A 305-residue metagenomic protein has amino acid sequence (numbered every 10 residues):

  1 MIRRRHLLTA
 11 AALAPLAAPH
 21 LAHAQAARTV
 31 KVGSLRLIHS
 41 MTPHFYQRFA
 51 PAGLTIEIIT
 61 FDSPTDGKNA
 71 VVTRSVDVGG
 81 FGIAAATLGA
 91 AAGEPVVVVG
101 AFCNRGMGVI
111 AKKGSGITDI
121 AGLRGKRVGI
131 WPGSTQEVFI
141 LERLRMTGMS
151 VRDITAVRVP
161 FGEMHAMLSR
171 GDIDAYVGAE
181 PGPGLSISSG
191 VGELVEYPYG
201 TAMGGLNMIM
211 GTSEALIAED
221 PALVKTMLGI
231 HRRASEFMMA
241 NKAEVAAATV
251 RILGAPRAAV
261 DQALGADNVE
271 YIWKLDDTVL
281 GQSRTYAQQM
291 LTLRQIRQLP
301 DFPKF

Functional and structural regions predicted by a protein language model:
H6-A24: N-terminal export signals
T9, G125, S188: Phosphate-coordinating loops and pocket residues in cytosolic domains that bind phosphorylated ligands
Q25-S150, T155-F161, M167, D174-E180 (+2 more regions): Short, glycine-/small- and polar/acidic-enriched structural segments that line small-molecule recognition paths
A84-A85, V157, G162-R251: Pocket-lining segment of extracytoplasmic ligand-binding domains
A90, R145, I187, R251 (+1 more regions): Short polybasic/polar patches that bind polyanions
E219-R297: Secondary-structure end/capping motifs
R297-F305: Hinge/cleft segment of the Venus flytrap/periplasmic-binding protein
